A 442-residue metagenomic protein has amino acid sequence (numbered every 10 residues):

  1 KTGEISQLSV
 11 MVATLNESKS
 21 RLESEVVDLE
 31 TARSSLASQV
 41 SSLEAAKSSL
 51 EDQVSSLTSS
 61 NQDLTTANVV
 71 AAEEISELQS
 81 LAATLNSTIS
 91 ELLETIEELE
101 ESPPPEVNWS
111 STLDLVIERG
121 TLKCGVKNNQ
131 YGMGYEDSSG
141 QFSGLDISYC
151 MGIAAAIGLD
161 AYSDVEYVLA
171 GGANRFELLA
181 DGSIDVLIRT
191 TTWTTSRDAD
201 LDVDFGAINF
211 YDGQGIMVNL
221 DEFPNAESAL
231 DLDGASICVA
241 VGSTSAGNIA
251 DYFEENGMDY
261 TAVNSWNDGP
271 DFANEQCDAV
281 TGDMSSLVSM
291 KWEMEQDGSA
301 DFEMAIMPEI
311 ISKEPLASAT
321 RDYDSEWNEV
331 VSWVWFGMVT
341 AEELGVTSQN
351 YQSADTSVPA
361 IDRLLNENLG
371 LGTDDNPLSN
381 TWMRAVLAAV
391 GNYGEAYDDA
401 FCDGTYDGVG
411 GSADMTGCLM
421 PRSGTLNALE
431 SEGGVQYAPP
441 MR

Functional and structural regions predicted by a protein language model:
T2-P104: Extended alpha-helical stalk/coiled-coil segments
E100, I117-G120, I153, I157-A161 (+13 more regions): Sec/Tat-exported extracytoplasmic proteins
E106-R189, G372, L378, V386-A389 (+1 more regions): Extracytoplasmic small-molecule ligand-binding "clamshell" domains of the periplasmic binding protein/Venus flytrap
V107, A155-A156, L220-F223, L230 (+6 more regions): Extended ligand-binding regions for polar small-molecule ligands
W109-S110, D164-E177, P224, M258-N274: Short helix-initiation/N-cap motifs at beta->coil->alpha
K123-G132, F142-G158, T192, D212-P270 (+2 more regions): Bilobed "Venus flytrap"/periplasmic-binding protein-like clamshell domains and structurally analogous long
M151, A155, Y162-D231, S285-S312 (+1 more regions): Acidic, polar ligand-binding/catalytic clefts
I153, L179-A180, L232, P270-E275 (+2 more regions): Hydrophobic residues within well-ordered alpha-helices
